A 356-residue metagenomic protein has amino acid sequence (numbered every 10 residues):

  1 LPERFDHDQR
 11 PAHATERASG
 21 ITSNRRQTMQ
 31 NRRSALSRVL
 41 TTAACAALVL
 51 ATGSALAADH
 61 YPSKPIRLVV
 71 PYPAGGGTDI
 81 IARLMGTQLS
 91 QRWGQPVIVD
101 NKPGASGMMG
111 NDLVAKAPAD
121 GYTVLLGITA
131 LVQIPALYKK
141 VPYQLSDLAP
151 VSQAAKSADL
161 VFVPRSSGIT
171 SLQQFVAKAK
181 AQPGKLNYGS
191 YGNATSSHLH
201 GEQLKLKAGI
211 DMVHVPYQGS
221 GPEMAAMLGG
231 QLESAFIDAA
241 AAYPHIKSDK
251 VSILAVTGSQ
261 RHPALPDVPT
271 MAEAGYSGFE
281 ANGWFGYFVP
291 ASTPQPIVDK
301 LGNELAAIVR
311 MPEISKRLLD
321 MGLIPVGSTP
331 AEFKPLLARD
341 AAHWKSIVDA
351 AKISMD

Functional and structural regions predicted by a protein language model:
L1-S63, M355-D356: Short, low-complexity disordered leader/linker segments with a strong preference for bacterial N-terminal type II
H7, N24-R26, S63-P65, L206-K207 (+2 more regions): An extracytoplasmic/periplasmic, membrane-proximal ligand-sensing/linker region
A57-D147, K185-N187, G209-S234, H245 (+2 more regions): N-terminal (or domain-start) structured segment
K116-Y122, A136-P222, M271, W284-R317: Hinge/capping helix and adjacent helix->loop/strand transition within the periplasmic-binding protein
L126-L131, S190, G219-S220, I237-A242 (+3 more regions): Beta->alpha turn/N-cap motifs
A130-K139, K205-K207, S234-V268: A ligand-binding cleft/hinge motif common to bilobed small-molecule-binding domains
